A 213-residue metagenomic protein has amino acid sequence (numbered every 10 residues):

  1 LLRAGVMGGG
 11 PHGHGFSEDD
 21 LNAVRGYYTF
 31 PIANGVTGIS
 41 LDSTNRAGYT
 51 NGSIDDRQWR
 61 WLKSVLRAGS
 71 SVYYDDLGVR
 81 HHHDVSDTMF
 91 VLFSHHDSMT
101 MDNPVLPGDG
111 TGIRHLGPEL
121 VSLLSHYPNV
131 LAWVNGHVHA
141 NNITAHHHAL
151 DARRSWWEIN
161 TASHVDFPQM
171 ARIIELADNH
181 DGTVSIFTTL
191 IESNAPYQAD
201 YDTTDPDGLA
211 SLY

Functional and structural regions predicted by a protein language model:
L1-D84, N141-Y213: Metal-dependent phosphoesterase/phosphodiesterase active-site architecture
N45-R60, G69-V134: Active-site-proximal segments of metal-dependent phosphoesterases and phosphodiesterases across multiple
G136-H139: Mobile, glycine-rich extracellular loop/lid and propeptide segments that shape or gate substrate/ligand access
